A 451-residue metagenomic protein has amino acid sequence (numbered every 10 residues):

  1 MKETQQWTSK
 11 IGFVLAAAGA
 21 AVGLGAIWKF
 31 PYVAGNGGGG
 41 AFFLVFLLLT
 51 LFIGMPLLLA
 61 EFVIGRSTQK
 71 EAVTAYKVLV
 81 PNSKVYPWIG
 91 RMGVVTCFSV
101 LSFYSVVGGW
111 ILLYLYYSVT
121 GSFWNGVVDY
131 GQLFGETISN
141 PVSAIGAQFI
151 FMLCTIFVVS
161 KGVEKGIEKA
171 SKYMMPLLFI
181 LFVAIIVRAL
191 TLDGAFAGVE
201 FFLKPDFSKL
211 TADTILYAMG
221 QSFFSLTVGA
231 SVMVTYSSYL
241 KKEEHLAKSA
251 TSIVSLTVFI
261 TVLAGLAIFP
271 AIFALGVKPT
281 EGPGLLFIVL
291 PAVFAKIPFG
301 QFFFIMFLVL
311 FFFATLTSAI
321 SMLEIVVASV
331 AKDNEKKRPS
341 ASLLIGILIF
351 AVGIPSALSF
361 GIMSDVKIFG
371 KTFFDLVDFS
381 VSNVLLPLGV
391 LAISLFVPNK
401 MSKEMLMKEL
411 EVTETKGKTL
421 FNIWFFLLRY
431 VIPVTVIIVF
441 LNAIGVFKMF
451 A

Functional and structural regions predicted by a protein language model:
M1-W28, L57-F62, R66-R91, K241-H245 (+1 more regions): Membrane-interface "cap" regions at the ends of multi-pass membrane proteins
K2, G108-S139, Y239-E243, K248 (+5 more regions): Helix-loop-helix connectors at the membrane interface of multi-pass transporters/channels
K2-E3, W7, E168, K172-L316 (+1 more regions): Membrane-embedded translocation segments of transport machinery
T4, Y32-G37, S67, A72-M92 (+6 more regions): Inter-helical loop and helix-membrane interface segments of multi-pass membrane transporters/permeases
T8, L15-G25, L101, S105 (+5 more regions): Hydrophobic, membrane-embedded alpha-helices of multi-pass small-molecule transporters
G12-L49, S231-S237, A247-T251, S255-V258 (+2 more regions): Transmembrane helix-boundary motif of multi-pass solute transporters/channels
G12-V14, A20, I145-G146, L256-V262 (+4 more regions): Loop-to-transmembrane helix boundary motifs in multi-pass membrane proteins
T372-F396, G417-A451: A generic transmembrane alpha-helix motif of multi-pass inner-membrane proteins
